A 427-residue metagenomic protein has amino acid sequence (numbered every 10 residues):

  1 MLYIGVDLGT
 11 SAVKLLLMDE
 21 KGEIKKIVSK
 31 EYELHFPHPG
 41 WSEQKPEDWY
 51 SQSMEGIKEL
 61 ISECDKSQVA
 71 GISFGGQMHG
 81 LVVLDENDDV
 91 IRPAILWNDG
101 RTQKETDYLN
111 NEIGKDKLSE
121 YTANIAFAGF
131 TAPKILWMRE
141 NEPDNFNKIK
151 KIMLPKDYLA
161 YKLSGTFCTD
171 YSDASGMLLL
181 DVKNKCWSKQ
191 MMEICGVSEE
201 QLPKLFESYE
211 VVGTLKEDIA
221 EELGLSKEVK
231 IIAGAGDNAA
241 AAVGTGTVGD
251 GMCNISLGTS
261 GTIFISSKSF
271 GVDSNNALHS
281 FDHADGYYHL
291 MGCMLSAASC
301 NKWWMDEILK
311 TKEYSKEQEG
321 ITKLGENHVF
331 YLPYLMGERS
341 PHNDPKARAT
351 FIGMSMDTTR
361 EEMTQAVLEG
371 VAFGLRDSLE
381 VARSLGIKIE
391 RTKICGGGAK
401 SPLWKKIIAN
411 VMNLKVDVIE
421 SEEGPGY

Functional and structural regions predicted by a protein language model:
M1-R92, E120, K148, A220-E221 (+2 more regions): N-terminal glycine/serine-rich phosphate-binding loop of ATP-dependent small-molecule kinases, especially carbohydrate
I4-G5, Q103, N110-I125, P133-T166 (+3 more regions): Active-site core segments that coordinate phosphate-bearing ligands/cofactors across diverse enzyme families
G9-A12, Q68, G75-Q77, T131 (+4 more regions): Short, basic and Ser/Thr-rich N-terminal targeting/leader segments
G22, K45, I72, D99 (+3 more regions): Residue-level signal for inorganic ion chemistry
E33-E43, K117-L118, C168-S175, S198-Q201 (+1 more regions): Gly-rich Lys/Arg/Thr-decorated short loops/hinges at beta-loop-alpha junctions or inter-strand turns that position
K58-W97, I125-T131, A160-D181, K204-E207 (+1 more regions): Short beta-strand-loop/turn "lid" adjacent to the catalytic site in phosphate-handling enzymes
E63-K66, G75, F146, E199 (+2 more regions): Alpha-helix termination/capping residues and helix-transition junctions
